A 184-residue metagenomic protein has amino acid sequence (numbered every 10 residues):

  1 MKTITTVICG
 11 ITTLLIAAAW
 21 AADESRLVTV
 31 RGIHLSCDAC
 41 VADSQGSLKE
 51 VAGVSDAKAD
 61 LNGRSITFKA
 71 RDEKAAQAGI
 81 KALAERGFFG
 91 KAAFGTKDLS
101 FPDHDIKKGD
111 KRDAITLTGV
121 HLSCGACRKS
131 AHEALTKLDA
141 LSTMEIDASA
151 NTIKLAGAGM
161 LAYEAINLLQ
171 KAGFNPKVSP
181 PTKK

Functional and structural regions predicted by a protein language model:
K2-G10, W20-K184: Flexible metal-binding regulatory segments at protein termini and peripheral loops
I16-A18: N-terminal signal peptide c-region/cleavage motif recognized by signal peptidases
